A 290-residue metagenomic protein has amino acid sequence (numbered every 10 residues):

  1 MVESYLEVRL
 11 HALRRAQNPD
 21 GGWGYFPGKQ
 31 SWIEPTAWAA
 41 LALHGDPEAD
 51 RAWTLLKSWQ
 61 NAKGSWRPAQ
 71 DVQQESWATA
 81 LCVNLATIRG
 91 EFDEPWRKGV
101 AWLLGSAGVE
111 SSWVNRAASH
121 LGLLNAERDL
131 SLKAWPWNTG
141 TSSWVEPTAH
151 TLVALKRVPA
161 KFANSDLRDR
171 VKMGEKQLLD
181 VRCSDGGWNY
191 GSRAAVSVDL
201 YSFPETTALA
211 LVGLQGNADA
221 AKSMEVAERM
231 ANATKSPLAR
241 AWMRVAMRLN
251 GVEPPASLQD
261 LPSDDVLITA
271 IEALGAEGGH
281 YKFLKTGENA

Functional and structural regions predicted by a protein language model:
M1-V8, W23-R51, S65-A101, G105-K176 (+3 more regions): An alpha-helical repeat/solenoid feature that recognizes helix-turn-helix modules
S58-Q60, T79: Mid-membrane cores of alpha-helical transmembrane segments in multi-pass membrane proteins, especially transporters
